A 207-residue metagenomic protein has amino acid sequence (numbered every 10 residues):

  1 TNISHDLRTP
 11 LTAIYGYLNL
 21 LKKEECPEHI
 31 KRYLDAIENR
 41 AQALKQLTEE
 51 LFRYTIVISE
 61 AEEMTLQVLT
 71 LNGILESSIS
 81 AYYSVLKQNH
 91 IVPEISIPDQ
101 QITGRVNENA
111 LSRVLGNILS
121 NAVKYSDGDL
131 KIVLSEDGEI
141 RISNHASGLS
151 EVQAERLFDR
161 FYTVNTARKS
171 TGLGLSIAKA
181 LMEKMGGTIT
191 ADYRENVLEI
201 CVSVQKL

Functional and structural regions predicted by a protein language model:
N39-L44: Short alpha-helical segment of the dimerization/phosphotransfer core of two-component systems
S59-M64, T103-V106: Conserved micro-motifs of the catalytic ATP-binding
T65-S80: A conserved beta-strand-to-alpha-helix junction within the catalytic ATP-binding
Q67, V92-I102, D137: Conserved catalytic submotifs in the C-terminal HATPase_c
A122-V123: Short helix-loop "hinge" at the ATP-lid/N-box region of the Bergerat-fold HATPase_c
L149-F161: Short conserved segment of the HATPase_c
